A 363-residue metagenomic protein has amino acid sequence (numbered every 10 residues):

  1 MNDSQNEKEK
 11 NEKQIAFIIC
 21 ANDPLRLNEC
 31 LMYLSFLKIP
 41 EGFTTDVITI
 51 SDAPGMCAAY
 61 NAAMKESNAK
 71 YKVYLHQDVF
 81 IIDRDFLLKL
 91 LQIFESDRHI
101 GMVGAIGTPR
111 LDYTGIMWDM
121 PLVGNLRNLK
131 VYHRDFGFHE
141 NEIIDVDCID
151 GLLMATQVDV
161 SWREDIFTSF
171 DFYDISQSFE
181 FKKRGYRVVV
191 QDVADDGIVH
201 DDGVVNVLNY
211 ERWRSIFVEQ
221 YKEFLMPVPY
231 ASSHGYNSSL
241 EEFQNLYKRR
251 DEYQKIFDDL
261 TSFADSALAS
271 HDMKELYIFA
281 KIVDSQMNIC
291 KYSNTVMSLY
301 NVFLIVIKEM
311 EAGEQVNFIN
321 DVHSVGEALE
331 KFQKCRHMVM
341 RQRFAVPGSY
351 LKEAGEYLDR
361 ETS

Functional and structural regions predicted by a protein language model:
N2-E7, D23-I39: Short, well-formed alpha-helical segments that are part of the catalytic scaffolds of diverse glycosyltransferases
A53-S67: Glycine-rich, basic loop-to-helix element that forms the pyrophosphate-binding segment of sugar-nucleotide handling
K72: Short aromatic/hydrophobic "clamp" motif used to bind/position activated sugar donors
H76-F80: The conserved acidic donor/metal-binding loop of glycosyltransferases
R84-D119: Conserved donor NDP-sugar-binding/catalytic core segment of glycosyltransferases
P121-V146: Short, flexible, basic/aromatic active-site loop/helix in glycosyltransferases
D147-S161, F167-A194: A short, conserved alpha-helix in the catalytic core of glycosyltransferases
V189-E223, A231-S239: Active-site donor/metal-binding and catalytic loop motifs of nucleotide-sugar-dependent glycosylation enzymes
